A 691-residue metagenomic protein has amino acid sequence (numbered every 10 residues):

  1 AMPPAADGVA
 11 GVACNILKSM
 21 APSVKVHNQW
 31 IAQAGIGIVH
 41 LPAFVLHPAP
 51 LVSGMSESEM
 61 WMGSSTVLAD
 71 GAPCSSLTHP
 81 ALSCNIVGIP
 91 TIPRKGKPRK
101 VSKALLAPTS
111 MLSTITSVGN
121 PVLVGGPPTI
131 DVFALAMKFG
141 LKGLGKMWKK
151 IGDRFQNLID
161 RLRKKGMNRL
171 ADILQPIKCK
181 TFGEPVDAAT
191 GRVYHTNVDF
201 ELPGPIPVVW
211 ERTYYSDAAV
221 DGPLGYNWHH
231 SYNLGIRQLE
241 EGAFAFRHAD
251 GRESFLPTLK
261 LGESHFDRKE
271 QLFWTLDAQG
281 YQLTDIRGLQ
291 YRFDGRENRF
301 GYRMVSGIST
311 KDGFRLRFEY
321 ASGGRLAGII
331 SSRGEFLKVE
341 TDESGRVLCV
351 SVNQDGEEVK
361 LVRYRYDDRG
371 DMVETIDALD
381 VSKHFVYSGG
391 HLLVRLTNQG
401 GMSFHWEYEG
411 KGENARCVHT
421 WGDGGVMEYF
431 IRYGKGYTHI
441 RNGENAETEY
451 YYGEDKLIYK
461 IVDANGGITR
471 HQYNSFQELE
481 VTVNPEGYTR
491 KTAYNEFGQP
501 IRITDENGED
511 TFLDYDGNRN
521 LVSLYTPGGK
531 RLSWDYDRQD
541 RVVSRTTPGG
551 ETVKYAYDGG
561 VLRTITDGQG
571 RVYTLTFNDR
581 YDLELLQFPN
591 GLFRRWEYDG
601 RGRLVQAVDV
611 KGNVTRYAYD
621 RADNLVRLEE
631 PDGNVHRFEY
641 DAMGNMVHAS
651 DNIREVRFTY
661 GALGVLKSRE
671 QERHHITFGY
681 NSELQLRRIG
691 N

Functional and structural regions predicted by a protein language model:
A1-I38, H195, P205, R212-D217 (+4 more regions): N-terminal targeting and processing segments
A1-R161, I308, R315-R317, F336-K338 (+1 more regions): Intrinsically disordered, low-complexity proline/glycine-rich segments
K18-M20, V26, W61-G63, A69 (+5 more regions): Short, well-ordered loop/turn elements at secondary-structure boundaries
P22, S65, N120, V198 (+4 more regions): Residue-level detector of short, conserved catalytic/binding motifs and their immediate flanks
S23-K25, Q33, V67, V122 (+6 more regions): Short aromatic-centered micro-motifs
E57-S58, L112-T114, R192, V198-P205 (+2 more regions): A general structural signal for short secondary-structure junctions and capping/turn motifs
D131-V208, R212-Y214: Intrinsically disordered, low-complexity segments enriched in small residues
L162, A188, W210, S216 (+2 more regions): Extended charged/polar low-complexity repeat regions
